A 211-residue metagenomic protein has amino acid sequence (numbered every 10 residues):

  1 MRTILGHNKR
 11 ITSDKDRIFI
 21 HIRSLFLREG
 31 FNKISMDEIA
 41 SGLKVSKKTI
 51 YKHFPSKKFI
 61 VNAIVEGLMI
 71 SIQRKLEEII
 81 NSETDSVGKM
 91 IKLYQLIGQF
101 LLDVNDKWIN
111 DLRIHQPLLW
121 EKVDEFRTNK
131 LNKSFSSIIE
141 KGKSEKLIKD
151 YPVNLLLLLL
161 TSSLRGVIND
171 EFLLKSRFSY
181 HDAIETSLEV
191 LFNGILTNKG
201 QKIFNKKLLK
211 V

Functional and structural regions predicted by a protein language model:
M1-E29, K33-V45, F59-N62: Basic, helix-initiating cap at the start of DNA-binding domains
M1-L5, S137-S144, L174-V211: C-terminal peripheral helix-coil segments that are non-catalytic and often amphipathic
K44-F54: Short hydrophobic/aromatic patch on the recognition helix
A63, L76-V104, L157-L160: Hydrophobic alpha-helical connector segments
E66-Q73: Short, basic, alpha-helical segments at the C-terminal edge of helix-turn-helix-like DNA-binding modules
G98, L102-S137, K143-L147: Short secondary-structure transition hinges
K130-L164, L174-K175: Hydrophobic alpha-helical bundle segments that form small-molecule/ligand-binding pockets
